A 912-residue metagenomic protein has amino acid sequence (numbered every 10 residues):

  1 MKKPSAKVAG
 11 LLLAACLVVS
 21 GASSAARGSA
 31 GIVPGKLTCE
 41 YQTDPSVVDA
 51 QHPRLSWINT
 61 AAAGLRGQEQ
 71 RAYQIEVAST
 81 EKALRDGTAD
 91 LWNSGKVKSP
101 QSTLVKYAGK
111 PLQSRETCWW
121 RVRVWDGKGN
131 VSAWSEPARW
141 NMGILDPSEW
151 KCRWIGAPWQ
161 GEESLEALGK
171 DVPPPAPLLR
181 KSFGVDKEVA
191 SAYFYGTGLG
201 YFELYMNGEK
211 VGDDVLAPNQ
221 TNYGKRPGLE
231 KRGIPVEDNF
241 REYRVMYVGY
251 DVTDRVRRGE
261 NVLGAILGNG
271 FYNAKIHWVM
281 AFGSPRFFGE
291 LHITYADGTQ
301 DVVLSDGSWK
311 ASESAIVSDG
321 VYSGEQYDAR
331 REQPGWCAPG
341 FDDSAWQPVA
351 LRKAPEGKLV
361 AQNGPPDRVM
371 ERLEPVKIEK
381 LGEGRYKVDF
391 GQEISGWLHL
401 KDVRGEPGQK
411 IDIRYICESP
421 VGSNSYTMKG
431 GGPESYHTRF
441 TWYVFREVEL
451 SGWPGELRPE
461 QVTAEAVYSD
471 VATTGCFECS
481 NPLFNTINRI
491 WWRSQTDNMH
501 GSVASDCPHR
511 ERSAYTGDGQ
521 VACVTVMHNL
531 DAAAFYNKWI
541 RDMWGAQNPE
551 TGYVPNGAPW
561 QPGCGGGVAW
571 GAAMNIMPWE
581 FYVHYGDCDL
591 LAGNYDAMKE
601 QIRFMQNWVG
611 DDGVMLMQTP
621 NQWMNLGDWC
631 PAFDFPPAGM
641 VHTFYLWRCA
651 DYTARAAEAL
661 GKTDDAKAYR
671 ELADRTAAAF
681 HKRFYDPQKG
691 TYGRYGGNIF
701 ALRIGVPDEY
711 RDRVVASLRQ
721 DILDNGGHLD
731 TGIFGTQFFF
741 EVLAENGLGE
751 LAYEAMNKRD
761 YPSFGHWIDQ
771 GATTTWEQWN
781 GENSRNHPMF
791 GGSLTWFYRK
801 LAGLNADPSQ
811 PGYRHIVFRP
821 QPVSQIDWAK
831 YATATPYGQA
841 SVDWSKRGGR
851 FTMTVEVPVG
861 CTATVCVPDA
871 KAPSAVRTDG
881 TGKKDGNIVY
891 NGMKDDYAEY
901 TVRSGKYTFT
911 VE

Functional and structural regions predicted by a protein language model:
M1-L11: Bacterial N-terminal signal peptides that target proteins for export
G10-S20: Bacterial N-terminal signal peptides
A30-T117, R121-H509, G517, A534-F535 (+3 more regions): Extracellular/oxidizing-compartment recognition motifs
K170-D171, Y193, Q220-Y223, E237-R241 (+18 more regions): Alpha-helix capping and helix-loop boundary segments enriched in small/acidic/polar residues
A192-G196, Y201, M206-N207, G396-Y415 (+8 more regions): Alpha-helical support elements that line or immediately flank enzyme active sites and cofactor-binding pockets
Y201, D306-S308, S312-E313, L457-I490 (+8 more regions): Active-site acid/base region of carbohydrate-active enzymes
L263, Y327-D328, R510-E511, N529 (+7 more regions): C-terminal capping/lid segments that line or modulate ligand- or cofactor-binding pockets
I266, G283-R286, E290-H292, L304-W336 (+3 more regions): Non-catalytic C-terminal accessory modules of carbohydrate-active enzymes
